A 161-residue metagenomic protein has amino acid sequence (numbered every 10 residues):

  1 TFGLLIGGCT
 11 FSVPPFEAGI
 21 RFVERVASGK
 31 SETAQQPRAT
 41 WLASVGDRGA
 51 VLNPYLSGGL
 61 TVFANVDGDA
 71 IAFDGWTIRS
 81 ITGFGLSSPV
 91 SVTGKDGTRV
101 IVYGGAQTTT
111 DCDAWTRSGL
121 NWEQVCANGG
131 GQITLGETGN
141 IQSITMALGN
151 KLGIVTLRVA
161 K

Functional and structural regions predicted by a protein language model:
L5-G8: C-terminal motif of bacterial Sec signal peptides marking the signal peptidase cleavage site
T10-K161: Acidic, serine/threonine-rich low-complexity disordered tracts
